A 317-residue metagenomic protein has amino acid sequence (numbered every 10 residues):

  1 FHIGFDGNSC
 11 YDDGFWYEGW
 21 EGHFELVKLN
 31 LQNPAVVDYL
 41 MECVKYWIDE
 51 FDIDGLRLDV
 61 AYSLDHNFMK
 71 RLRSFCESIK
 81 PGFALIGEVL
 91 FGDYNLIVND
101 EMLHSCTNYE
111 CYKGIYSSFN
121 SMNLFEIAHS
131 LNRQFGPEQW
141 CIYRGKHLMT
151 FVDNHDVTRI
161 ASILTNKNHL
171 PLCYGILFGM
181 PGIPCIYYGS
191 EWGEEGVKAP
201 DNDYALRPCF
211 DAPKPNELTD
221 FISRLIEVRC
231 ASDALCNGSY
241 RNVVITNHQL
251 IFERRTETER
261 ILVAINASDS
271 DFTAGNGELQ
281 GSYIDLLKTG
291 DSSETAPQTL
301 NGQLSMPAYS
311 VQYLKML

Functional and structural regions predicted by a protein language model:
F1-E50, L72-S78, N95: Substrate-binding/active-site clefts of carbohydrate-active enzymes
G22-V37, D54-S63, S118, D156-N166 (+1 more regions): The substrate-binding groove and active-site-proximal loops of carbohydrate-active enzymes, especially glycoside
A35-L40, L64, F68, N123 (+3 more regions): Soluble or luminal CAZymes and related metallo-dependent hydrolases
C43, D49, D59-Y143, I176 (+6 more regions): Active-site-proximal helices and loops of the catalytic beta/alpha 8
I53-R57, A84-I86, H147-T150, P184-C185: Structural preference for beta-strand elements that scaffold enzyme active sites
E101, L170, P181, I186 (+1 more regions): Carbohydrate-interacting/catalytic domains
P137-A161: Active-site-proximal helix-loop elements at catalytic-domain edges
C173-G179: Hydrophobic targeting/anchoring helices
